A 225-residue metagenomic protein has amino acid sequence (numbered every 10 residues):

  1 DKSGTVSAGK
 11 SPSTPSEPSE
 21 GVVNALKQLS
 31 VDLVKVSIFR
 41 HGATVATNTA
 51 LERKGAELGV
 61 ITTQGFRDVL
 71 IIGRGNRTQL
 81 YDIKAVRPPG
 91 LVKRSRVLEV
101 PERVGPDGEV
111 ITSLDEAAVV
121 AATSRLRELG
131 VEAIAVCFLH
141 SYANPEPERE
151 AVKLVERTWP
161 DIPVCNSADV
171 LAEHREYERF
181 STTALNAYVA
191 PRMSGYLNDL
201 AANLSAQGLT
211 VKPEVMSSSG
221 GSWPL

Functional and structural regions predicted by a protein language model:
D1-L225: N-terminally biased helix-coil "hinge/interface" segments that flank
